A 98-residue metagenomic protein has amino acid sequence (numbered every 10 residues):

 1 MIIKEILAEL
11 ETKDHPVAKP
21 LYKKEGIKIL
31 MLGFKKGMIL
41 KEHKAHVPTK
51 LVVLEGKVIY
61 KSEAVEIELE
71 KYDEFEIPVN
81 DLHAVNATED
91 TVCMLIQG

Functional and structural regions predicted by a protein language model:
M1-G26, K61: A short, N-terminal "cap"/entry segment at the start of jelly-roll beta-barrel domains of the cupin/DSBH fold
H15, K28-A45, V79: Conserved short histidine dyad/triad with adjacent acidic residue
K24, K35, H46, V53 (+2 more regions): A short, compositionally biased micro-patch
V47-V58, E63: Glycine- and acidic-residue-biased ligand/ion/polar-headgroup-sensing regions
L54-E55, E70-K71, E89: A cytosolic small-molecule/anion-sensing beta-strand core signal
A64-V79: Short acidic-glycine-tyrosine-enriched beta hairpin
V79-G98: Ligand-binding loop in jelly-roll beta-barrel domains
